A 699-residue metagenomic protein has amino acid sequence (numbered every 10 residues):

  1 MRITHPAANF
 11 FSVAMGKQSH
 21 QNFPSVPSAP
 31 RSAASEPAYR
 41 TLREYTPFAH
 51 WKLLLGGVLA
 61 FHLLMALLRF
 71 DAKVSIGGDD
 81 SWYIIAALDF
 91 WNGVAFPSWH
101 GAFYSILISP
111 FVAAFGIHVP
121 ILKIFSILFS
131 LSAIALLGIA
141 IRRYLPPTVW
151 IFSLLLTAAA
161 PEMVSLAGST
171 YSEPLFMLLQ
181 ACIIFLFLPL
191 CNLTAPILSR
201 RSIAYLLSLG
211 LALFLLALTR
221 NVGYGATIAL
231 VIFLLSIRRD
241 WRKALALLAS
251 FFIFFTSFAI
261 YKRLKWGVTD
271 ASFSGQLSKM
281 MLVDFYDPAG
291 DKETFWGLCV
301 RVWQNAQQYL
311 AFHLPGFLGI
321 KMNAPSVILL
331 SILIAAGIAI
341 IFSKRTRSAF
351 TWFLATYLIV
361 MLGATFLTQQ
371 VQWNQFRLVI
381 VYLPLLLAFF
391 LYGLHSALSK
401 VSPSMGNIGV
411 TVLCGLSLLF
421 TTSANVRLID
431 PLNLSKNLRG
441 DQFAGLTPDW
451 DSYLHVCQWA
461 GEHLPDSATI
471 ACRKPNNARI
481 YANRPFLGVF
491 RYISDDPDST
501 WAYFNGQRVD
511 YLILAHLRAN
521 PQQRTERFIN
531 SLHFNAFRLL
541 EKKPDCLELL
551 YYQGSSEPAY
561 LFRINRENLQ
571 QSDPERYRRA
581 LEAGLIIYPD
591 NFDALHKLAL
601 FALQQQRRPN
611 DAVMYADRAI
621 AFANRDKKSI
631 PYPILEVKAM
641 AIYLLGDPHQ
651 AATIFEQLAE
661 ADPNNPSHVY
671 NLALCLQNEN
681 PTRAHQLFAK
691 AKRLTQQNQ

Functional and structural regions predicted by a protein language model:
N9-F10, H20, S35, Y39-T41 (+3 more regions): Perimembrane helix-loop-helix junctions
M65, K243-S331, A335, M361 (+1 more regions): Membrane-lumen/periplasm interface segments of specific transmembrane helices in polyprenyl phosphate-linked
D71-I84, A95-P110, I117-P120, G267-S274 (+1 more regions): Extracytoplasmic catalytic/substrate-binding loops of multi-pass membrane glycan-assembly enzymes
G78, W99, L122-F129, F152-F187 (+2 more regions): Multi-pass, polyprenyl lipid-linked donor-dependent membrane glycosyltransferases
I134-A159, M177-L178, S199-R200, G406-N407 (+1 more regions): Transmembrane-helix signature of polytopic, membrane-embedded enzymes that assemble or transfer cell-envelope glycans
A135, L235, Q308-T351, A355-L358 (+1 more regions): Hydrophobic, aromatic-rich transmembrane alpha-helices and their immediate juxtamembrane boundary segments
L166-A167, E173-L179, L216-R220, G225-I228 (+2 more regions): Hydrophobic/aromatic-rich transmembrane helices and adjacent perimembrane loops
G393-S396, V410-W450: Transmembrane alpha-helical segments
